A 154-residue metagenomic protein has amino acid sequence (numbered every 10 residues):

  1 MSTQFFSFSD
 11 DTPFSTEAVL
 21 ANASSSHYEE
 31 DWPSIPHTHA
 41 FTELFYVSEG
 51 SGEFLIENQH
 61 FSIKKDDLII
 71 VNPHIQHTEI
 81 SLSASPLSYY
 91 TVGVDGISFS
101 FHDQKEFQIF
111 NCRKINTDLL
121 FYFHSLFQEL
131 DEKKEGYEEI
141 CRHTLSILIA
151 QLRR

Functional and structural regions predicted by a protein language model:
M1-S62, S83, E106-F110: Generic protein-terminus/edge-of-domain signal
E43, E79, E129: Acidic-residue sensor for enzyme active/binding pockets
G52, H74-Q76, K133: Short beta->alpha connector loops
N58-P73: Short acidic-glycine-tyrosine-enriched beta hairpin
H74-I97: Ligand-binding loop in jelly-roll beta-barrel domains
D95-K105: Short peripheral tails and domain-boundary helices/loops at the edges of structured domains
D103-L152: Amphipathic alpha-helical segments enriched in hydrophobic/aromatic residues interleaved with Lys/Arg
